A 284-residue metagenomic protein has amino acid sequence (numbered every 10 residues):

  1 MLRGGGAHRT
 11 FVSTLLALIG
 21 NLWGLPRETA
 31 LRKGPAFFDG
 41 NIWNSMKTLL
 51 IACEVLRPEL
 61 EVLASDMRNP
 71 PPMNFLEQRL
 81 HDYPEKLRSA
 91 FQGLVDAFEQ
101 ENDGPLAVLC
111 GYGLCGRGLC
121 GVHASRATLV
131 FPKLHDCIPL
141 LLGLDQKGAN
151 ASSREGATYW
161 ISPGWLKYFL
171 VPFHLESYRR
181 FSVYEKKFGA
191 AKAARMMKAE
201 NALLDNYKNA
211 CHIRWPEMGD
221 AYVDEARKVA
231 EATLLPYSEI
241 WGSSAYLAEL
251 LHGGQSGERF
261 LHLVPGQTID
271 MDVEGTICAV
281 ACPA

Functional and structural regions predicted by a protein language model:
M46-M67: N-terminal basic/disordered segments at the start of proteins
I51-P58, L80-H81, V108-C120, H135-D136 (+3 more regions): Gly/Ser/Thr-rich loops at beta-strand to alpha-helix junctions that form or flank small-molecule/cofactor-binding
P70-E85, E239-W241: A short beta-strand-loop structural module common to alpha/beta enzyme folds
L94-G148: N-terminal glycine-rich phosphate/adenylate-binding segment common to multiple enzyme folds
Q100-G116, C120, W160-S177, H262-A284: Extended, charge-rich low-complexity interaction segments
A127-E176: Long, charge-dense
A194-A284: Extended, basic/helix-rich recognition subdomains
